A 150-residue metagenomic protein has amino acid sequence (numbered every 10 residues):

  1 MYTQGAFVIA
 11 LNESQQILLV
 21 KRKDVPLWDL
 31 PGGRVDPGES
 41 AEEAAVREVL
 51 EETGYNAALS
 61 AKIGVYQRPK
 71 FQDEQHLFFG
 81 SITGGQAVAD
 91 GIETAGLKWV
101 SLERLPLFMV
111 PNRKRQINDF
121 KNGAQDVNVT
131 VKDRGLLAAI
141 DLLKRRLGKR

Functional and structural regions predicted by a protein language model:
M1-I17: Conserved N-terminal beta-strand and adjoining loop/helix that marks the start of the Nudix/MutT-like hydrolase domain
A10-L11, L19, G80, W99: Conserved hydrophobic "DFG−1" position in protein kinase catalytic cores
N12-E51: Conserved Nudix-box catalytic region and its N-terminal flanking loop in Nudix hydrolases and closely related
D36-S40, T94, F108: Residues at secondary-structure transition points
Y55-G64: A short coil-to-beta-strand element that immediately follows conserved catalytic motifs
Q67-I92, K98, L102, R113-A124: Active-site-adjacent beta-strand/loop module that shapes the phosphate/pyrophosphate-binding cleft
N118-R150: Charged phosphate-binding loop/patch that engages nucleotide di/tri-phosphates or the phosphate backbone of nucleic
